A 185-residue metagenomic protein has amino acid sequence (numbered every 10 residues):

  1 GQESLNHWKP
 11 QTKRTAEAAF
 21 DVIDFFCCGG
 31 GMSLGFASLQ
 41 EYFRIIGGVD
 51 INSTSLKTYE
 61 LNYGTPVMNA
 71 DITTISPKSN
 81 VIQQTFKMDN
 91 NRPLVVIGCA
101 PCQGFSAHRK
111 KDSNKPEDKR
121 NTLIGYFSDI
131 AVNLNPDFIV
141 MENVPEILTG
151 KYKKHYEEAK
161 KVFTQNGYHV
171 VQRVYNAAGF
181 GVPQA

Functional and structural regions predicted by a protein language model:
G1-S55, L61-N62: S-adenosyl-L-methionine
F20, N91-P93: Short coil/turn segments at beta-strand junctions that form active-site/ligand-binding loops
C28, V49-D50, D71, F138-N143: Active-site beta-strand/loop signature of hydrolases that rely on acidic residues for catalysis
R44-G47, P66-M68, H169-V171: Conserved beta-strand segments of alpha/beta enzyme cores
L56-N90: S-adenosyl-L-methionine
V81-N90, Q103-A185: Class I S-adenosyl-L-methionine
V95-I97, V140: N-terminal Rossmann-like NAD(P) cofactor-binding module of classical short-chain dehydrogenase/reductase
